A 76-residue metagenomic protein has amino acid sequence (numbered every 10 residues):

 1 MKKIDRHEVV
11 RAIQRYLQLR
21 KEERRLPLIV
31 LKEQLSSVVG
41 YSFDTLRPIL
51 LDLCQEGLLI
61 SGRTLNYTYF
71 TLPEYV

Functional and structural regions predicted by a protein language model:
M1-E22: Short alpha-helical segments that sit at the start of domains
R6, T64-V76: Short, cationic-aromatic polyanion-contact patches
A12-Y16, Q34, I49: Charge-rich, solvent-exposed alpha-helical interaction surfaces
E22-L35: Short acidic, hydrophobic short linear motifs in intrinsically disordered regions
G40-D52: Short amphipathic alpha-helical interaction segments
C54-T64: A short, conserved structural fragment
